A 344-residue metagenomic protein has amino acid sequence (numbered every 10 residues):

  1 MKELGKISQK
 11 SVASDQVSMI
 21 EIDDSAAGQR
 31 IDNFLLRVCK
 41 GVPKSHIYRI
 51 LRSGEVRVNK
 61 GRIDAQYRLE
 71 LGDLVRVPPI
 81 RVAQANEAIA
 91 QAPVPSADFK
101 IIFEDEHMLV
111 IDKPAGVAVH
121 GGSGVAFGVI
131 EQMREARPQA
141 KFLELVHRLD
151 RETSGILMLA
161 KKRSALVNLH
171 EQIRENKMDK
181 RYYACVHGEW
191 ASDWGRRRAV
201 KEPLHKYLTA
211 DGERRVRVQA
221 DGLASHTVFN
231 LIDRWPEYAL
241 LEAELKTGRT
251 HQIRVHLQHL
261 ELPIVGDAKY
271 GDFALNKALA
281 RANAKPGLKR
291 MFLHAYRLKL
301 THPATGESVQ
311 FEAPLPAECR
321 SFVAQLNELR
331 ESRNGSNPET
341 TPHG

Functional and structural regions predicted by a protein language model:
M1-A210, H226, R234, E312-L329 (+3 more regions): RNA pseudouridine synthases
L51, L245, H302-P303: Short, acidic, Ser/Thr-enriched surface-loop or helix-capping motifs
R57, I102-F103, N230-D233, E244 (+2 more regions): Well-ordered beta-strand positions
A88, A97-D98, E213-Q219, A282-G287: Short, P/G- and charge-enriched loop/turn segments at secondary-structure junctions
A92-S96, V218-T227, F292-L293: Short coil-to-beta-strand transition motifs
A126-V129, M133, R163-A165, E202 (+2 more regions): Pseudouridine synthase
